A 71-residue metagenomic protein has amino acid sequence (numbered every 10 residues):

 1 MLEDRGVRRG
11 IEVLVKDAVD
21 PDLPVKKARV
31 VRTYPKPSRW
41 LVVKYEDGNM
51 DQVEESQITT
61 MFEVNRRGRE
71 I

Functional and structural regions predicted by a protein language model:
M1-L14, V19: Mixed-charge, Lys/Arg-rich low-complexity intrinsically disordered regions
P21-L23, E46-G48: Glycine-centered tight beta-turn/hairpin loop motif at sheet-sheet or coil-to-beta transitions
P24-T33: Short beta-strand-centered aromatic/proline hotspots
S38-V42: Short aromatic-glycine-enriched beta-strand elements
G48-I71: Intrinsically disordered, low-complexity, charged/polar segments
